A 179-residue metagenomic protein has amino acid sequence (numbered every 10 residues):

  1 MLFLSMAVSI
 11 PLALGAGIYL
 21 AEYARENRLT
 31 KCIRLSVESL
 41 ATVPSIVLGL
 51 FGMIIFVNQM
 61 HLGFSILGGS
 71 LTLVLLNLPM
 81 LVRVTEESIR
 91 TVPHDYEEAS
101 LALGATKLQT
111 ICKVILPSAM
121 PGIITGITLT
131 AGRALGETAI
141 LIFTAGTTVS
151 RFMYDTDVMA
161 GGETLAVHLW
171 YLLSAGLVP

Functional and structural regions predicted by a protein language model:
S5-V37, L50, N58: Transmembrane-helix boundary motif in ABC transporter permease subunits
M6, K107-A145: Transmembrane alpha-helices
I10-I18, V47-L50, G68, L75-Y96 (+3 more regions): Membrane-embedded alpha-helices of multi-pass transport/permease systems
E22-L29, R90-Y96, A105-L108, P121 (+2 more regions): Juxtamembrane helix-boundary/capping and inter-helix hinge elements in multi-pass membrane proteins
L35-E38, T42, N77, A102: Residue-level signal for discrete positions within transmembrane alpha-helices of multi-pass small-molecule
E38-L73: Generic hydrophobic transmembrane alpha-helix motif, especially the helices
P44, L103-G104, P117: Glycine/proline-centered hinge or cleavage motifs at structural transition points of membrane proteins
L141-P179: Interhelical loop and adjacent transmembrane-helix boundary motif in polytopic membrane transport permeases
